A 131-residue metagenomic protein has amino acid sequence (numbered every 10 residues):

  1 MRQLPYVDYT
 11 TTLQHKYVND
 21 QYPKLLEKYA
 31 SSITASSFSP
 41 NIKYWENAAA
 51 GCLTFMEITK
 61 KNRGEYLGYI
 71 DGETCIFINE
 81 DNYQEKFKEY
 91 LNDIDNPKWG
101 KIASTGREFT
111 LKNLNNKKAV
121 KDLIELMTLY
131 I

Functional and structural regions predicted by a protein language model:
M1-D8: Short helix-loop-beta junction
T10-K16, D20-I131: Catalytic binding pocket for nucleotide-activated donors in carbohydrate/polymer assembly enzymes
